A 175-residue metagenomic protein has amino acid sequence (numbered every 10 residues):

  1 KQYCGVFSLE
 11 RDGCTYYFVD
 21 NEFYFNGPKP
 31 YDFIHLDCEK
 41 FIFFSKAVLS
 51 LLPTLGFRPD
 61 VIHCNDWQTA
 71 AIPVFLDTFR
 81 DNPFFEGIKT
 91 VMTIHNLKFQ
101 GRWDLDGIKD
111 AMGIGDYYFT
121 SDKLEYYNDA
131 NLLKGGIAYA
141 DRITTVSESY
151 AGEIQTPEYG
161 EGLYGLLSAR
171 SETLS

Functional and structural regions predicted by a protein language model:
K1-S175: Catalytic cores of nucleotide-sugar-dependent glycosyltransferases that transfer UDP/GDP/TDP-activated
